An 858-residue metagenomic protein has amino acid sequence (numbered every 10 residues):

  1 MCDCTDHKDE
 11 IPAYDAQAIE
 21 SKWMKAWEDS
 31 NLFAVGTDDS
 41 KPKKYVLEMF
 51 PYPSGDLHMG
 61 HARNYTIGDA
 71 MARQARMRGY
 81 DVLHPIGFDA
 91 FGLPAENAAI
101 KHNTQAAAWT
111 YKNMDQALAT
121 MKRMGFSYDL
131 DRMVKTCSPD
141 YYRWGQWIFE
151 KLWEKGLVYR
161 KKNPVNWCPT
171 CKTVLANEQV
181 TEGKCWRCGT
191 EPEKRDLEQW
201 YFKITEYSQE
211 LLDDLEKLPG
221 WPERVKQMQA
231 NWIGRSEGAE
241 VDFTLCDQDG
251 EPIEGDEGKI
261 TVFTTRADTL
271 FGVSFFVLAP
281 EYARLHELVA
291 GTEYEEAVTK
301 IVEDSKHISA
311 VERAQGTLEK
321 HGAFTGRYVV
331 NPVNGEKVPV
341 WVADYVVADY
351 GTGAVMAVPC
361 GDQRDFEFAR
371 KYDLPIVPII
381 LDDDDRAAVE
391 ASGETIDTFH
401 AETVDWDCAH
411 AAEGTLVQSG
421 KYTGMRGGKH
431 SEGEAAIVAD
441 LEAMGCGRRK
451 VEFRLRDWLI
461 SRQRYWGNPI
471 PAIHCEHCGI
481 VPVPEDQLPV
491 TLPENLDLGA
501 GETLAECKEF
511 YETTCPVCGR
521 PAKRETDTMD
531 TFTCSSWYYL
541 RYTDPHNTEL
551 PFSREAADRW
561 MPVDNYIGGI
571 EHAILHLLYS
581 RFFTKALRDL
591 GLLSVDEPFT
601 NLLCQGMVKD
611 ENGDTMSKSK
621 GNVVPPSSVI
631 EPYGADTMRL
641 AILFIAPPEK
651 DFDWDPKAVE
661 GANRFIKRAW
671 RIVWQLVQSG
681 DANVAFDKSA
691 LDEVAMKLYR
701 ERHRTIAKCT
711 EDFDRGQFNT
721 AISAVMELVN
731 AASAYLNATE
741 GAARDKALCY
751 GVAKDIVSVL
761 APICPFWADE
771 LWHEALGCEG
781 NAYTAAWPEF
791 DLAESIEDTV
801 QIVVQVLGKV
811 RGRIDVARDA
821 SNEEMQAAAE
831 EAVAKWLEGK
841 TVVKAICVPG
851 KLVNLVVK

Functional and structural regions predicted by a protein language model:
M1-K41, A279, G291-T292, P375-R386 (+6 more regions): Basic, alpha-helical terminal appendages of large translation-related enzymes
C2-L47, R76-P85, A108-Q116, G220 (+2 more regions): Conserved oxyanion/phosphate-binding beta-strand-loop segments in alpha/beta enzyme cores
C2-T5, A13, S21-K22, A26-S30 (+9 more regions): Residue patterns forming the tRNA-binding/recognition surfaces of aminoacyl-tRNA synthetases and related DALR
V35-A106, V134-I148, T264-T265, P332-F368 (+1 more regions): N-terminal catalytic cores of NTP/NDP-binding nucleotidyl/phosphoryl-transfer enzymes
G68, D81, Y282-D383, A388 (+1 more regions): Catalytic alpha/beta core of large soluble enzyme barrels
D89, E154-N166, R235, R448-C478 (+6 more regions): Helix-rich, typically C-terminal accessory recognition domains appended to large enzymatic cores
I204-R235, A279, A283-A323, D486-T514 (+1 more regions): Amphipathic alpha-helical
R327-V333, K337-Y350, E512-K650: Alpha-helical recognition segments enriched in aromatics with Gly/Pro capping that present substrate-recognition
